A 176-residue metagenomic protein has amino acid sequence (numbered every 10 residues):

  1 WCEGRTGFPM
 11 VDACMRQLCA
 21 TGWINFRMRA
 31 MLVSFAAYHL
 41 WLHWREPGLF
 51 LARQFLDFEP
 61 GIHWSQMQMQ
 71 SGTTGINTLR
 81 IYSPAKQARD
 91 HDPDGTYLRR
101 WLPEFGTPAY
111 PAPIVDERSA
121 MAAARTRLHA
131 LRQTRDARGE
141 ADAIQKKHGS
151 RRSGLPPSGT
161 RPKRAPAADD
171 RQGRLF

Functional and structural regions predicted by a protein language model:
W1-F176: C-terminal catalytic domain of photolyase/cryptochrome flavoproteins, centering on the FAD-binding pocket
